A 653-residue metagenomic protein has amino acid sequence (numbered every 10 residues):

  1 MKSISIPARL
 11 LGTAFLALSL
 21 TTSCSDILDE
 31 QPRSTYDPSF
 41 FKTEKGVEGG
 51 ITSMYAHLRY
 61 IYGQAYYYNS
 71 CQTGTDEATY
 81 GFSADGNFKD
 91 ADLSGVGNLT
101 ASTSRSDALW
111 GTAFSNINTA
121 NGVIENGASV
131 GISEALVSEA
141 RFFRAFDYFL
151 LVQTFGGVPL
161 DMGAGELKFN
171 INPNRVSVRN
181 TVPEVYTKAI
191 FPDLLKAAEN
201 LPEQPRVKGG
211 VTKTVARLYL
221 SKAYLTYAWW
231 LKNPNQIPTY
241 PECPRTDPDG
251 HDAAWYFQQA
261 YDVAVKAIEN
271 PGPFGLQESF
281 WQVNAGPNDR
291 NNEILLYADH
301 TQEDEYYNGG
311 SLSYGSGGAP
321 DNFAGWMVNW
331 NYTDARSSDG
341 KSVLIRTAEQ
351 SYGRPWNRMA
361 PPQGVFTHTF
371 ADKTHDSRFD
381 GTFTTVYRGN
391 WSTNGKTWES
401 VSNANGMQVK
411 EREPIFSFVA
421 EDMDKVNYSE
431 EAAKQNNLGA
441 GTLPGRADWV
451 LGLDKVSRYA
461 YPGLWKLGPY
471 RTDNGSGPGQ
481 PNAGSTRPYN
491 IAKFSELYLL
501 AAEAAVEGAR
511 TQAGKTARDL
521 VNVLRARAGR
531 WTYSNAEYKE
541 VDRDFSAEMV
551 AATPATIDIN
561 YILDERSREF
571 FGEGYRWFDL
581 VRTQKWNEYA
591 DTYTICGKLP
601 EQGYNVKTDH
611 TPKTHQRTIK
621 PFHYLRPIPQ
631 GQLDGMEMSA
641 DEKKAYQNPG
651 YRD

Functional and structural regions predicted by a protein language model:
K2-L11: Bacterial N-terminal signal peptides that target proteins for export
K2-S3, L18-K45, S221, A502 (+1 more regions): Bacterial Sec-dependent N-terminal signal peptides
C24, A113, Q282-E349, Y459-Y461 (+3 more regions): Long, intrinsically disordered, low-complexity segments
S25-G86, V158, T226-N436: An aromatic- and glycine-enriched ligand-binding surface/loop that stacks and positions planar moieties
E44-Y66, S83-F155, N174-K213, N427-Y489 (+1 more regions): Conserved, well-structured interaction surfaces
V152-P159, P205, A223-N235, E507-R510: Short coil/turn linking the two alpha-helices of tandem helical-hairpin repeats
H368-D372, D376-R527: C-terminal substrate/ligand-recognition segments
